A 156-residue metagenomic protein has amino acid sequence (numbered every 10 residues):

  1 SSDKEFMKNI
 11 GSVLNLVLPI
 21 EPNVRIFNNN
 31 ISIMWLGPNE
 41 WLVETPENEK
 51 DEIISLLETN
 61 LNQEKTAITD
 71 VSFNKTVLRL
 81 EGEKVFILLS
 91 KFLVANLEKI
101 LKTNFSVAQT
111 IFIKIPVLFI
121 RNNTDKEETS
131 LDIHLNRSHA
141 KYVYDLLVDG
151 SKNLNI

Functional and structural regions predicted by a protein language model:
S1-I156: Basic, glycine/lysine-rich polyanion-binding surfaces/domains
